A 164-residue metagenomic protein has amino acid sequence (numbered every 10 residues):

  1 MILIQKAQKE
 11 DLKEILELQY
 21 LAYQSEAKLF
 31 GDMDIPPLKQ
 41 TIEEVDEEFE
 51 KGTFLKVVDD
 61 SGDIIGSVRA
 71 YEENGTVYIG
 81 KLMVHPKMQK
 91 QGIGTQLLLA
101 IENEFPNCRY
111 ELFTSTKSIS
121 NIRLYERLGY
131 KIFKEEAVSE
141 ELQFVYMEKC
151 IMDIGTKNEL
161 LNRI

Functional and structural regions predicted by a protein language model:
L3-E17: A short beta-loop-alpha structural element at the N-terminal edge of CoA-dependent acyl/N-acetyltransferase catalytic
L16-V45: Conserved GNAT-fold acetyl-CoA-binding loop/helix
E44-K56: A short helix-loop-beta-strand connector motif used in the catalytic cores of GNAT acetyltransferases and, in some
K56, D63-Y71, Y78-M83: Conserved beta-strand in the GNAT
K81-V84, K90-N103, R123, R127: Conserved acetyl-CoA-binding loop-helix of GNAT-fold acetyltransferases
L98, S118-N121, V138-F144: Short glycine/proline-centered loop/turn elements that form peptide/ligand docking sites
E104-T116: Conserved GNAT acetyl-CoA-binding A-motif
E126-E136: Conserved acetyl-CoA-binding loop of GNAT-fold acetyltransferases
